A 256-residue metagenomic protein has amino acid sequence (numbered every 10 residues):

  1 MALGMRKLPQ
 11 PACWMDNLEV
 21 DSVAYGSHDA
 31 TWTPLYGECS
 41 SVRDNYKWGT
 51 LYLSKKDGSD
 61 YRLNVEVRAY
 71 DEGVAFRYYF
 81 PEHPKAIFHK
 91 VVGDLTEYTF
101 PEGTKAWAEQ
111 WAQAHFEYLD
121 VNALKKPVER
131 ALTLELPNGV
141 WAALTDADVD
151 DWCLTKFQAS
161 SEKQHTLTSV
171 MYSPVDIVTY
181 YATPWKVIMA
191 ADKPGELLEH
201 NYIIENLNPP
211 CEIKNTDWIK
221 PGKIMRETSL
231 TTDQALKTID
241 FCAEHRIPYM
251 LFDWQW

Functional and structural regions predicted by a protein language model:
M1-L207: N-terminal accessory beta-strand-rich subdomains and adjacent acidic, glycine-rich linkers that precede catalytic cores
V178-Y249, D253: An acidic-aromatic substrate-binding cleft motif
